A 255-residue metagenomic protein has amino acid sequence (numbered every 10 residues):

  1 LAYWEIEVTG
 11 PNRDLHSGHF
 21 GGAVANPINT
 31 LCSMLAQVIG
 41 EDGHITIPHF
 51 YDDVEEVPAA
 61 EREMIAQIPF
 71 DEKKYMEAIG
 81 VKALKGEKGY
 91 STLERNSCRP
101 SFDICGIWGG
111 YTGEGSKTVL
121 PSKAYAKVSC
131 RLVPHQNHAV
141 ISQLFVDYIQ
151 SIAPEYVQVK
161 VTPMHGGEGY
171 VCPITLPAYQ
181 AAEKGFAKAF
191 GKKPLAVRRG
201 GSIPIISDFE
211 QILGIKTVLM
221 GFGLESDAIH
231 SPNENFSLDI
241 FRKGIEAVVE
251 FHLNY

Functional and structural regions predicted by a protein language model:
A2, A124-A126: Hydrophobic core residues within well-ordered beta-strands of beta-rich domains
Y3, T9, S17-I107, Q136-Y156: Acidic-enriched catalytic cores of C-N bond-cleaving enzymes acting on peptides and small amides
E7-T9, D14-H16, L31, L120-A124 (+3 more regions): Zn-dependent metallopeptidase/amidohydrolase metal-coordination segment
A23, E114-S122: Short, solvent-exposed beta-strand/turn "edge" segments of beta-rich domains on protein surfaces
M34-Q37, G110, R131, L144 (+7 more regions): Generic, well-ordered alpha-helical scaffold segments in large soluble proteins
V57-I65, G169-A178, S207-I212: Short glycine/threonine-rich loop-to-helix capping motif typified by GTGT followed within a few residues by an Asp-Pro
I104, Q158-V161, P194-A196: Generic structural signal for residues in well-ordered beta-strands
C130-V133, K160-T175, R199: A short beta-alpha structural unit
